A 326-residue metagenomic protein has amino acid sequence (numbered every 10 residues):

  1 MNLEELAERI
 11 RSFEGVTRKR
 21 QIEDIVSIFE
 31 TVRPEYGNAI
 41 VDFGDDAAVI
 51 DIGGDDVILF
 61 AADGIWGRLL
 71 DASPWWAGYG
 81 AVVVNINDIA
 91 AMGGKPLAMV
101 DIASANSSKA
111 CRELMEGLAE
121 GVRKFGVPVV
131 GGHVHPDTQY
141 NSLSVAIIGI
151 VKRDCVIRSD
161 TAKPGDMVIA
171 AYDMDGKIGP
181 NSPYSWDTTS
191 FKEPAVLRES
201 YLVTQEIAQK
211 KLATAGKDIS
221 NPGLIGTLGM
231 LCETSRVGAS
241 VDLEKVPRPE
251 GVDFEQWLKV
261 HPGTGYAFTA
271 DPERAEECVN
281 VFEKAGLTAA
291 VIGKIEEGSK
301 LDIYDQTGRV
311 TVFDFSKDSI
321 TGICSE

Functional and structural regions predicted by a protein language model:
M1-E5, R9, F13, A285-E326: Acidic, Ser/Thr/Pro-rich beta/coil linker or hinge segments at domain junctions
M1-G37: N-terminal amphipathic/basic leader segments beginning at the initiator methionine
A39-D42, H135, I219, V237-P249 (+1 more regions): Beta-strand->loop->alpha-helix junctions that form or flank phosphate-binding loops in nucleotide-handling enzymes
V57-I58, I65-G67, K95-S182, A275 (+2 more regions): Glycine-rich anion-binding loops of enzyme active sites
S73-V100, E113-K124, E199-A208, L224-M230: Small-aliphatic-rich amphipathic alpha-helix that forms the alpha element of a beta-alpha
P180-V196: Short, compositionally biased
P194-G263: Active-site-proximal betaalpha loop/short-helix elements that scaffold phosphoryl/nucleotidyl transfer chemistry
T269-E276: Helix N-cap motif at beta-to-alpha junctions
